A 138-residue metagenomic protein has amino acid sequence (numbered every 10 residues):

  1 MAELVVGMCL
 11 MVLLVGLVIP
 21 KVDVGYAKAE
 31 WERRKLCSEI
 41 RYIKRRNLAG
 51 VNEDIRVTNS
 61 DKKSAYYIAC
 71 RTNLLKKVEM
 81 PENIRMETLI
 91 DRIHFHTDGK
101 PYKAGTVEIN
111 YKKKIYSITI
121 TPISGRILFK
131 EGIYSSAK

Functional and structural regions predicted by a protein language model:
M1-V22: N-terminal single-pass transmembrane signal-anchor helix
L17-C37, R45, A49-D54, T58-K138: N-terminal helix-rich module
